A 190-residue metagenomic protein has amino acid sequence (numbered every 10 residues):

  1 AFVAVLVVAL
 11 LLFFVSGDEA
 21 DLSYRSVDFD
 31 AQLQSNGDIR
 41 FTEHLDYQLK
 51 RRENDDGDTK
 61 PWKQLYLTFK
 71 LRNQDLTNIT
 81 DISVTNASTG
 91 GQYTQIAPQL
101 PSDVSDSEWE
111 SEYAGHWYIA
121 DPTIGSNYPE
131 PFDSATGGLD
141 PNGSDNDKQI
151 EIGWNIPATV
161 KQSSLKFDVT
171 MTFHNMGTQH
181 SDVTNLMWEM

Functional and structural regions predicted by a protein language model:
A1-M190: Lumenal/extracellular ectodomains and adaptor appendage modules of the eukaryotic vesicle/secretory system
